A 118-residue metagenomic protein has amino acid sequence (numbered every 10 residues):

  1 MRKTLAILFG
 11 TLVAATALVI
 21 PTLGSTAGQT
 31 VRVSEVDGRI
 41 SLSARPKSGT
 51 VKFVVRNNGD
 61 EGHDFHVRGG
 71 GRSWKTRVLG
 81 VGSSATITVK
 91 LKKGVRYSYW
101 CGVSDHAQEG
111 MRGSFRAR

Functional and structural regions predicted by a protein language model:
M1-I7: Positively charged n-region of N-terminal signal peptides that target proteins for export
L8-A17: Bacterial N-terminal signal peptides
L23-S25, Q29-S34, G80-R118: Extracellular/periplasmic metallocenter environments
A27-T50: N-terminal edge beta-strand
V36, N57-D60, D105: Short coil/turn segments
S43-E61, T86-Y99: Beta-strand cores of secreted/periplasmic/IMS beta-sandwich domains, seen most often in copper-related folds
D64-G70: Short, surface-exposed beta-strand/strand-loop-strand elements in extracellular ectodomains
G71-R77: Surface-exposed loop/edge segments in extracytoplasmic proteins
